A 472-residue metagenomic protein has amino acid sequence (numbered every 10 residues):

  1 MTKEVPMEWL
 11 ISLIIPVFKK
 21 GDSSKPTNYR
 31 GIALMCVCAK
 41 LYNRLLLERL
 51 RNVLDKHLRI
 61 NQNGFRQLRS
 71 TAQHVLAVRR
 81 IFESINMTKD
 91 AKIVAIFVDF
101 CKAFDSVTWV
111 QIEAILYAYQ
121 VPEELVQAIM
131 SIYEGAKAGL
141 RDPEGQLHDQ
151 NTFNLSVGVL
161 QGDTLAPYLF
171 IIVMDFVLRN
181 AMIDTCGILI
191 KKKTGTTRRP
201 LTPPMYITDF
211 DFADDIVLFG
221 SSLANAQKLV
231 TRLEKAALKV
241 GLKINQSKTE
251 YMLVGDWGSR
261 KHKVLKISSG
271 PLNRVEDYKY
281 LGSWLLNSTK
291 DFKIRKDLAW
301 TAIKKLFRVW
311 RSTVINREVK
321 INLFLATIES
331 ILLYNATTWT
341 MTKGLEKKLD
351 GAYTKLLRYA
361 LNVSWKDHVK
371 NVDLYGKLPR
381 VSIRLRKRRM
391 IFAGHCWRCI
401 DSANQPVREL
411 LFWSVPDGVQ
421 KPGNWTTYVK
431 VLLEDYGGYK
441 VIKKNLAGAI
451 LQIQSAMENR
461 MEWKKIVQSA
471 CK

Functional and structural regions predicted by a protein language model:
M1-A181, T185: Conserved pre-catalytic core of RNA-dependent polymerases
E123, K137-D163, P167-K472: Short linear motifs embedded in intrinsically disordered, charge-biased segments
